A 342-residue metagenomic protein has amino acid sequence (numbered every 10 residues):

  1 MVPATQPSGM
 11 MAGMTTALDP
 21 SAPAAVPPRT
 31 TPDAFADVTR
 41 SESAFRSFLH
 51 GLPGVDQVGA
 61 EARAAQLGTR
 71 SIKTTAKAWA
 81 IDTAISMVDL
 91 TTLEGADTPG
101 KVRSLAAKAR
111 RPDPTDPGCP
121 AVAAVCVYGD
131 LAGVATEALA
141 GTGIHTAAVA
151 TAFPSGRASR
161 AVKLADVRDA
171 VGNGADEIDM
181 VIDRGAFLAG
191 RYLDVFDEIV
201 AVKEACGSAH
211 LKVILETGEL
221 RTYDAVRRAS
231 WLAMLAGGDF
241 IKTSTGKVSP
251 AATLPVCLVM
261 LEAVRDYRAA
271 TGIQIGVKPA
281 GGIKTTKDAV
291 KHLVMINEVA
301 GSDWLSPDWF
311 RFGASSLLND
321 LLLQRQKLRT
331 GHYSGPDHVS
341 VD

Functional and structural regions predicted by a protein language model:
M1-G13, E262-R265, A269: N-terminal amphipathic/basic-hydrophobic helices that include classical n-h-c signal peptides and signal-anchor
Q6, M10-T151, V339-V341: N-terminal capping/small domains of soluble enzymes
A78-T83, A96-P120, D130-K278, K284-S315 (+1 more regions): Alpha/beta enzyme core
D320: N-terminal beta-loop-helix "entrance" segment that forms/cooperates in small-molecule cofactor or anionic ligand
